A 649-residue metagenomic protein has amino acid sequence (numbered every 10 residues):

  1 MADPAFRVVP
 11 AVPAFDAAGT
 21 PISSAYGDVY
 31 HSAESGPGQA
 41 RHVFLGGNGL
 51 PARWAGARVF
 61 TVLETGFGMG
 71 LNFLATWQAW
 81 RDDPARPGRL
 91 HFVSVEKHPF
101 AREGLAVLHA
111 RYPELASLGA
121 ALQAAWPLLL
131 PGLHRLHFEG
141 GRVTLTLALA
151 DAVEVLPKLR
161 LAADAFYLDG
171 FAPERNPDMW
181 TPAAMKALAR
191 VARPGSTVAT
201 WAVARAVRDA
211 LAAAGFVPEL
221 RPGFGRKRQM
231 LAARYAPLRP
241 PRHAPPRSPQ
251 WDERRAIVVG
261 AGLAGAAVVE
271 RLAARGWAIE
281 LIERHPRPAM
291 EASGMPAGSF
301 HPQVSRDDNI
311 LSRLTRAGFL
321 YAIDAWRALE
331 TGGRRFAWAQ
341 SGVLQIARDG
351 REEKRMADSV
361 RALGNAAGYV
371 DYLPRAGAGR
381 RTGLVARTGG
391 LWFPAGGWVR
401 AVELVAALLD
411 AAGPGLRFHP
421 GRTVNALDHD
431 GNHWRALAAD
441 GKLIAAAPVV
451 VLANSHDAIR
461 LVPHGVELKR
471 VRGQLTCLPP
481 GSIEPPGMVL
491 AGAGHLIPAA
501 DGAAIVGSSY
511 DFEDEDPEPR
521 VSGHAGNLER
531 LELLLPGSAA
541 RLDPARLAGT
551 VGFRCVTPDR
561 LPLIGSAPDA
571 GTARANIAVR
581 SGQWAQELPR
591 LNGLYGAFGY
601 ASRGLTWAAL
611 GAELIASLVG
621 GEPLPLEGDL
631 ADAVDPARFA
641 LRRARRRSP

Functional and structural regions predicted by a protein language model:
M1-F60, W77-P113, A637: Rossmann-like AdoMet
V107-P157: S-adenosyl-L-methionine
A116, R306-D307, R335-Q345, Y369-D410 (+2 more regions): Helix-loop-beta segment of a Rossmann-like dinucleotide-binding subdomain
T181-P194: A short glycine-rich, Lys/Arg-flanked "PGG" loop and its adjoining helix->strand segment in the class I
R239-D252, I257-R275, R284-H285, A289-V304 (+2 more regions): Active-site substrate-recognition segment that forms the wall of the catalytic cavity or substrate channel
A297-R381: Dinucleotide-binding Rossmann-like beta1-alpha1 core, especially the glycine-rich loop that anchors the ADP
L391-D440, A445, V449, A453: Helical element adjacent to the flavin cofactor pocket in flavoenzyme catalytic cores
R541-P649: C-terminal catalytic lobe of FAD-dependent flavoproteins
